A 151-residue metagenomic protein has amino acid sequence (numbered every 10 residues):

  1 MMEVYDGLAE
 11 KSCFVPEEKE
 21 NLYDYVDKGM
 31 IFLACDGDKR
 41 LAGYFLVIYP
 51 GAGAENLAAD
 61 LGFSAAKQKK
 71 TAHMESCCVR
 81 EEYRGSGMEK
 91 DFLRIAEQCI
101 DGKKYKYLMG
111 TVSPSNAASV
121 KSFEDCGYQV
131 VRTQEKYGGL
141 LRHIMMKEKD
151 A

Functional and structural regions predicted by a protein language model:
K11-G37, L46: Active-site rim helix/loop that mediates acceptor-substrate recognition in acyltransferases
G29-L33, Y44, S76, M109 (+1 more regions): Short hydrophobic/aromatic beta-strand element in the GNAT-like acyltransferase core that lines or flanks the acyl-donor
R40-G43, A118: Glycine-rich acetyl-CoA-binding "A-motif" of GNAT/NAT acetyltransferases
L46-S76: Conserved acyl-donor/pantetheine-binding loop and adjacent beta-alpha core of acyl/acetyltransferases and related
S76-V79, G85-Q98, K121, D125: Conserved acetyl-CoA-binding loop-helix of GNAT-fold acetyltransferases
K90, G102, P114-R132: Conserved active-site alpha-helix within GNAT-family acetyltransferase domains
I100-V112: Conserved GNAT acetyl-CoA-binding A-motif
E135-A151: C-terminal "cap" of GNAT-fold acetyltransferases
